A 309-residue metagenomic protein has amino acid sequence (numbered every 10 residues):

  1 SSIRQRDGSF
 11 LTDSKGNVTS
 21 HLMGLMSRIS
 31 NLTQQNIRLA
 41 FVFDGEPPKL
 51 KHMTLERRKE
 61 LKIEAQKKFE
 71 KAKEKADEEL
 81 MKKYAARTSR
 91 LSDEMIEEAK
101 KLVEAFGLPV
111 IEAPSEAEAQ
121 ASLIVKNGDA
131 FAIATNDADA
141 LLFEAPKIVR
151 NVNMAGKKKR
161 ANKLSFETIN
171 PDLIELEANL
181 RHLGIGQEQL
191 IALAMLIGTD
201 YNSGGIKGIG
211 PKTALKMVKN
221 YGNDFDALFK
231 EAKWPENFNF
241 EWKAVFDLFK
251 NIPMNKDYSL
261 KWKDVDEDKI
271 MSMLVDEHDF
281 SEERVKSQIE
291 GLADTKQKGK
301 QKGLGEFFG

Functional and structural regions predicted by a protein language model:
S1-N127, P146, M154: Noncatalytic, basic helical substrate-engagement surface that gates or grips nucleic-acid strands
K15, A140-F143, M154-S165, L173-L180: Conserved NTP-donor binding/palm subdomain of two-metal-ion nucleotidyltransferases/polymerases, i.e., the charged
N31, L123-I124, A140, L193 (+1 more regions): Hydrophobic/aromatic ligand-binding patch that stacks against planar heteroaromatic rings of cofactors or nucleotides
K68-K82, R160-E177: Charged, glycine/proline-rich intrinsically disordered loops and linkers
I133-A134: Residue-level marker for buried hydrophobic side chains located in beta-strands that build the well-ordered beta-sheet
S165-G309: Non-catalytic nucleic-acid-binding/docking modules located in mid-to-C-terminal regions of nucleic-acid enzymes
